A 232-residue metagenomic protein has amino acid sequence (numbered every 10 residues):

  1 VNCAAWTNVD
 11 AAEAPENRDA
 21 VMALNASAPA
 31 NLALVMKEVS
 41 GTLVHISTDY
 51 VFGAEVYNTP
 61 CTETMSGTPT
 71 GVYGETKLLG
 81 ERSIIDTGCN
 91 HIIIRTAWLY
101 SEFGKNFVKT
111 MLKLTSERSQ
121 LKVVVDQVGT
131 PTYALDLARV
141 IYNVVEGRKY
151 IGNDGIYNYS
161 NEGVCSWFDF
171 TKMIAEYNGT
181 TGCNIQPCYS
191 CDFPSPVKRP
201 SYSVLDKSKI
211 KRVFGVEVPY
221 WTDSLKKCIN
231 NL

Functional and structural regions predicted by a protein language model:
V1-L24: NAD(P)H-binding glycine-rich loop region in Rossmannoid oxidoreductase-like domains and their noncatalytic homologs
C3-A4, L43-D49, I94-T96: SDR active-site strand-loop-helix element
N8-A11, G53-E55, E102: Helix N-cap/beta-alpha junction loops of NAD(P)-dependent oxidoreductase domains
D19-N31, V51-I94, W98-L99: Catalytic helix-loop patch of NAD(P)-dependent Rossmann-fold dehydrogenases
E38-G41, C89: A short helix->loop->beta-strand "cap" motif at the edges of active sites that frequently abuts
R82-G129, L135-A138, Y142-N143: NAD(P)-dependent short-chain dehydrogenase/reductase
V140, G147-P196: Mid/C-terminal beta-alpha module of Rossmann-like enzyme folds, strongest in SDR-family dehydrogenases/epimerases
W221-L232: Amphipathic terminal alpha-helices
